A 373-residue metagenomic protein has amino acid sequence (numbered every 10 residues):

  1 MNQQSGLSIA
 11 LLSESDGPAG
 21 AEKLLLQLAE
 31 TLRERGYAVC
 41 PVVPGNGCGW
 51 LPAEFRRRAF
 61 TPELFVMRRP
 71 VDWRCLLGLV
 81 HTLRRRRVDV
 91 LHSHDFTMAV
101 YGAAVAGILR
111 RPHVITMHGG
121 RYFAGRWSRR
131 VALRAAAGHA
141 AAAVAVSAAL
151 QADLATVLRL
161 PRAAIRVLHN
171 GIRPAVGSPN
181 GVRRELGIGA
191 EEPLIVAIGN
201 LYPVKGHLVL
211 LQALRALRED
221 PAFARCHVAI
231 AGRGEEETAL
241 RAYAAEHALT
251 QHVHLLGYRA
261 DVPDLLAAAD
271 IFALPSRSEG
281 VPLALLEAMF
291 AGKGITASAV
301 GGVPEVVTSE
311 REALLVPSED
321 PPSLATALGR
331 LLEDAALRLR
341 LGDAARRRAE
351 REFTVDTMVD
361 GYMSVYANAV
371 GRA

Functional and structural regions predicted by a protein language model:
A19-E30, P193, A197-E219, V228 (+3 more regions): A conserved mid-protein helix/loop that constitutes part of the nucleotide-sugar donor-binding site
V42-V43, G294-A297, V307: Short hydrophobic beta-strand element within catalytic cores of glycosyltransferases and related nucleotide-activated
R74, H113-A142, R159: A conserved, positively charged/aromatic
S93-Y101, M117: Short His-centered aromatic/hydrophobic patch
A149, G171: Carbohydrate-associated surface elements
A175-I188, L194, A245: A short helix/loop element that forms part of the nucleotide-sugar donor recognition site in Leloir-type
Y258, R277: Aromatic "clamp/platform" in nucleotide-sugar-dependent glycosyltransferases that forms part of the donor/acceptor
S309-E310, L314-P321, R330-A336: Conserved acidic donor-binding segment of nucleotide-sugar-dependent glycosyltransferases
